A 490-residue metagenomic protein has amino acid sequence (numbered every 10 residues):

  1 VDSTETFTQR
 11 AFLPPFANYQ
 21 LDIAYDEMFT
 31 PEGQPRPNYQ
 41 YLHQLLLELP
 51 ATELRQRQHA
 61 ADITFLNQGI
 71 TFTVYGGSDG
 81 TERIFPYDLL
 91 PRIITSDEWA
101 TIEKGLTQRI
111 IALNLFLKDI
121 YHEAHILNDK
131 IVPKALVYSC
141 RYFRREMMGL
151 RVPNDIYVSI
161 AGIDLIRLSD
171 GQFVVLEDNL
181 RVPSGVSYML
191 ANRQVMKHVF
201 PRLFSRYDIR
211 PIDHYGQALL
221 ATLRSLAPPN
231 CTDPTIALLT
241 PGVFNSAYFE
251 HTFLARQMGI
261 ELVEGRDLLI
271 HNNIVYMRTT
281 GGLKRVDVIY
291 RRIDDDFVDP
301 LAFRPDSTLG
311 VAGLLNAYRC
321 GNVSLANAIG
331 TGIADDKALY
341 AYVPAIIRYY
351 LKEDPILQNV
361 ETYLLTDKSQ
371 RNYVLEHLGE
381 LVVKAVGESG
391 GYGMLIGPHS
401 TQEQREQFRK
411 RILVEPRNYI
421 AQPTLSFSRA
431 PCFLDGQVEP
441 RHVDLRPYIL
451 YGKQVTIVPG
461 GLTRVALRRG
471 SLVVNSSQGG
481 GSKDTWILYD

Functional and structural regions predicted by a protein language model:
V1-D490: Preference for protein termini
